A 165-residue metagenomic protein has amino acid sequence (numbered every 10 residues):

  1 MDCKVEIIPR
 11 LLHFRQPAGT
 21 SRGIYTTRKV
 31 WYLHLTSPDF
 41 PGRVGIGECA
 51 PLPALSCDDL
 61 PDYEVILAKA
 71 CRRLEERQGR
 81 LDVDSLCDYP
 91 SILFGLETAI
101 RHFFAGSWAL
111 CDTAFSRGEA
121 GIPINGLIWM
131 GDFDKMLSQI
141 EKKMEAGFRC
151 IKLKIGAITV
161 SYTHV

Functional and structural regions predicted by a protein language model:
M1-S161: N-terminal capping/lid subdomain adjacent to the active-site entrance of alpha/beta enzymes
